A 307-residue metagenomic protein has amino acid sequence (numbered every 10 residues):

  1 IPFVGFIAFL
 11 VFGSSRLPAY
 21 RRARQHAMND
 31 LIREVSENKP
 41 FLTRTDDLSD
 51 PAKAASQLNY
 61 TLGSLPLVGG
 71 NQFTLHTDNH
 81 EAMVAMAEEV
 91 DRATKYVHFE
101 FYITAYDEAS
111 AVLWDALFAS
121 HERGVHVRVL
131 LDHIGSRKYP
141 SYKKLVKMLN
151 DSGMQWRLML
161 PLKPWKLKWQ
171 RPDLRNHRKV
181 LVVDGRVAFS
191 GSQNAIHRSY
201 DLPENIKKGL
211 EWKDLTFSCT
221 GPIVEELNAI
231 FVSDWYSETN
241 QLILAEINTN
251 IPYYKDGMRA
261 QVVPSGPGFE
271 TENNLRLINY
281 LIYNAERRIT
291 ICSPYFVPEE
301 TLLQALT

Functional and structural regions predicted by a protein language model:
I1-Y280, N284: N-terminal localization/anchoring segments of enzymes in phospholipid and broader phosphate metabolism
D214, C292-S293: A short, conserved beta-strand element enriched in hydrophobic/aromatic residues
P267, P294-Y295: Histidine- and/or cysteine-centered catalytic micro-motif in compact active-site loops
Y295-T307: Helical hairpin unit composed of two closely spaced alpha helices linked by a short loop
